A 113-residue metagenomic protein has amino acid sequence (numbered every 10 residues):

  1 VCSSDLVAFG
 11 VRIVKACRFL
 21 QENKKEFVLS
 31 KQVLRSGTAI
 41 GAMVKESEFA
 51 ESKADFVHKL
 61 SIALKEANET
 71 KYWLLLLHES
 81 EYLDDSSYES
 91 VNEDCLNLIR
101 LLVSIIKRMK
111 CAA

Functional and structural regions predicted by a protein language model:
V1-S3: Short, small-residue-biased leader/transition segments that mark boundaries at the very start of proteins
L6, G10, V33-I40, A63-T70 (+1 more regions): Alpha-helical transition-metal enzyme core signature, strongest for iron centers
V11-F27, K45-A54, Y82-D84: Helix-loop segments that flank and shape redox-cofactor active sites
C17, G41-V44, K71-L74, I99-I106: A structural signal for well-ordered alpha-helices, especially hydrophobic packing surfaces of coiled-coils
V28-Q32, S36, D55-I62, V91: Alpha-helical scaffold segments that form or flank carboxylate-/histidine-based iron centers
E51-D84: Mid-chain, well-packed structural core segment of small domains
L77-C111: C-terminal structural segments of small proteins and small subunits
